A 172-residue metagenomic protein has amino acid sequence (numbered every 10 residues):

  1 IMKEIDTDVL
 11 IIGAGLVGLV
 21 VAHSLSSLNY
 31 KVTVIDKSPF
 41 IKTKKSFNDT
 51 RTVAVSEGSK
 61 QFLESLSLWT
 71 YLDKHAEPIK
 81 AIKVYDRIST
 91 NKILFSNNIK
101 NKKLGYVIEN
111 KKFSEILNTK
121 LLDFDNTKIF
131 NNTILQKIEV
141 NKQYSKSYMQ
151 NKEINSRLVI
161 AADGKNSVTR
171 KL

Functional and structural regions predicted by a protein language model:
I1-T7: A short, basic/flexible loop-to-alpha-helix module at the beginning of a structural domain
T7-V34: N-terminal Rossmann-like FAD-binding beta1-loop-alpha1 element of flavoenzymes
V17, F40, N166: Conserved Rossmann-like nucleotide-cofactor binding loop
S26-R51: Glycine-rich FAD pyrophosphate-binding loop
P39-T43, L68, K100: Beta1-alpha1 glycine-rich phosphate/pyrophosphate-binding loop at the start of Rossmann-like nucleotide-binding domains
S46-D86: N-terminal FAD cofactor-binding segment of flavoenzymes
E77-L172: Conserved N-terminal helical subregion
